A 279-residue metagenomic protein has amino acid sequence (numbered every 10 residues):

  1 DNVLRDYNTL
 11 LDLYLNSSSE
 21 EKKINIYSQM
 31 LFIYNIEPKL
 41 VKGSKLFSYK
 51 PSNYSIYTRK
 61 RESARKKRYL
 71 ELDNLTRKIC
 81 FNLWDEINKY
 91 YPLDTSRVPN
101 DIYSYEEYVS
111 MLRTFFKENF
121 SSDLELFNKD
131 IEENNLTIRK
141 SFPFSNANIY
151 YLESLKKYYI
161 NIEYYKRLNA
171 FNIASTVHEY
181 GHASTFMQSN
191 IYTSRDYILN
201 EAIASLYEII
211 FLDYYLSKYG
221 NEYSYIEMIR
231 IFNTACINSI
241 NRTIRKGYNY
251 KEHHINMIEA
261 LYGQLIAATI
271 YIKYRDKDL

Functional and structural regions predicted by a protein language model:
N2-Y7: Short amphipathic alpha-helical heptad-repeat segments
L15-I24: Charged, low-complexity interaction regions
Y34-I160, R167: Contiguous, non-catalytic segments that form substrate-binding/exosite surfaces or channel walls
R61, L93-P99, K157-N169, F186-Y197 (+2 more regions): Glycine- and acidic
S121-S122, H182, F186-N190, D213 (+1 more regions): Conserved helix-loop functional segments at active or binding sites
F171-N190, E201-A204: Active-site recognition of the HExxH zinc-binding catalytic motif
I198-D213, G263-Q264: An active-site-proximal "capping" alpha-helix that borders the catalytic cofactor pocket
D213-D278: Long, amphipathic alpha-helical stalk/connector segments used for oligomerization, subunit docking, or mechanical
